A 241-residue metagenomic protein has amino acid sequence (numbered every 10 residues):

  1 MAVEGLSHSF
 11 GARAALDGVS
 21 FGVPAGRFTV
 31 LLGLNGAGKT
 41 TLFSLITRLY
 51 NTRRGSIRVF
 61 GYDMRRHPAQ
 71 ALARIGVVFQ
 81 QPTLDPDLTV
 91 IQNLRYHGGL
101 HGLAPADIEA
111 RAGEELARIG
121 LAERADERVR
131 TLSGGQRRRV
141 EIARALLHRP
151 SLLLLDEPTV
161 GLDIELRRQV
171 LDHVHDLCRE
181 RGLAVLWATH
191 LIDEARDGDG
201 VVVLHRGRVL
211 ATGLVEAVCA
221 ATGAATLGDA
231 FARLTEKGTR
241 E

Functional and structural regions predicted by a protein language model:
G55-D63, A71: Conserved ABC transporter NBD signature motif
D87, R128-L132: Conserved ABC ATPase signature
R95, G99, A106-R124: Conserved ABC ATPase "signature" region
R149: Conserved catalytic motifs of ABC-family nucleotide-binding domains
L153-E157: Catalytic Walker B motif of ABC-type/P-loop ATPase nucleotide-binding domains
R168-E180: Helical segment within the ABC ATPase nucleotide-binding domain
